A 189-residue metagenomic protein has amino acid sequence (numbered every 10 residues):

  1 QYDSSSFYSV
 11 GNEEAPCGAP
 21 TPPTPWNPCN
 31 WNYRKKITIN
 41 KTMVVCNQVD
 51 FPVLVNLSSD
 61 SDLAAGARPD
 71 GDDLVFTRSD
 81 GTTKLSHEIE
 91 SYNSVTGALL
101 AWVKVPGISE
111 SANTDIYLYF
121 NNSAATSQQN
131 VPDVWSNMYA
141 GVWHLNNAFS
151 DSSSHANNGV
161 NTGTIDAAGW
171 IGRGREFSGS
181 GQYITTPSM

Functional and structural regions predicted by a protein language model:
Q1-E14, T42, V55-L57, S61 (+3 more regions): Proteins with a high burden of low-complexity, intrinsically disordered sequence enriched in S/T/G/P/A and R, requiring
Y2-T24, A124-S180, S188-M189: Extracytoplasmic low-complexity segments
P22-D80, N93, L100-H155: GGW-centered surface loops in extracellular recognition modules
L63-G66, Q182-T186: Short, charged beta-strand/loop "edge" motif centered at a coil->beta-strand transition that forms conserved
G81-E88: Surface-exposed loop/edge segments in extracytoplasmic proteins
E90-A98, D166-G172: Short, ordered beta-strand-loop transition motifs
